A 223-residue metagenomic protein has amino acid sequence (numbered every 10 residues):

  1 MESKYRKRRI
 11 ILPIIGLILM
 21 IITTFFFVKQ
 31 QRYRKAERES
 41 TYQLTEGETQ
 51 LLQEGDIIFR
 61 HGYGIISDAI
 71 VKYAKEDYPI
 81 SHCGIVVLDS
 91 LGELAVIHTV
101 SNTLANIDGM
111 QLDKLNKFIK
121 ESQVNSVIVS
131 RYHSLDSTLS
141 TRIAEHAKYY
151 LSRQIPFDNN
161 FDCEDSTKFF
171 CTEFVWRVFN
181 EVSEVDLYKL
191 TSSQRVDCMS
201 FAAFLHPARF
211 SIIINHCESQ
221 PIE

Functional and structural regions predicted by a protein language model:
M1-F26: N-terminal Sec-pathway targeting helices
E2, V87-E93, E181-V185: Secondary-structure boundary elements
R9, P13, F27-Q30, N159-E223: Activation targets extended, charge/polar-rich intrinsically disordered C-terminal tails
L17-D89: N-terminal accessory segments that precede or flank the first globular/catalytic domain
R60-R131, P156-F169: Glycine-rich catalytic cores of cysteine/serine-nucleophile enzymes that process amide/ester linkages in cell-envelope
A69, N125-L190: Active-site nucleophile-His-acid catalytic modules used for acyl/amide transfer and hydrolysis across diverse enzymes
F118, H146-Y150, F204-P207: Residues that form generic nucleotide/phosphate-binding pockets
